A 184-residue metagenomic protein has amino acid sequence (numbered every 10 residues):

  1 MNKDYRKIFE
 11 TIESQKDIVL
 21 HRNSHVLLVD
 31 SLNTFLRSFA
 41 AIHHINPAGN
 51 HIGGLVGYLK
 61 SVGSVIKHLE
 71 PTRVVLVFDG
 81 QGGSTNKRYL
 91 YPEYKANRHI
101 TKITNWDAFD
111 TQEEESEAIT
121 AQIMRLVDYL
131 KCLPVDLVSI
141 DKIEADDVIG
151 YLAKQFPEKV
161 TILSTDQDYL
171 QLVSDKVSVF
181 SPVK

Functional and structural regions predicted by a protein language model:
N2-T11, I18-L163, Y169-V183: Noncatalytic, basic helical substrate-engagement surface that gates or grips nucleic-acid strands
